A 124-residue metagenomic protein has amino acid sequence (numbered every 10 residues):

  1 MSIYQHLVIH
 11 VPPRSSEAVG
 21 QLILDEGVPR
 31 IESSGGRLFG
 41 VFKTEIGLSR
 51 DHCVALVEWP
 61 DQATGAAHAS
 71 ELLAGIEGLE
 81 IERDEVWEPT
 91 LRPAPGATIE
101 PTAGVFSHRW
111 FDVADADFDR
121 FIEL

Functional and structural regions predicted by a protein language model:
S2, H6-P13, T90-L124: Surface-exposed interaction/gating patches
S2-Q5, E17, R83-E85: Short amphipathic alpha-helical segments, especially helix-boundary/capping motifs
L7, A55-V57: Conserved RNP beta-strands of RNA recognition motif
R14, L48-D51, W59-E71, T98-P101 (+2 more regions): Glyoxalase I/VOC metalloenzyme domain signal
S15-F39, S70-E77, D117-L124: Short amphipathic alpha-helical segments
D25-P29, E58-D61, A74-G75, A103-S107: Short, low-complexity, polar/charged sequence segments that are solvent-exposed and flexible
P29-G35, T64-G65, R109-F111: Glycine-rich loops and low-complexity Gly/Arg-rich segments that provide flexible linkers or classic glycine-based
S34-H52, L73-G104, W110: Glycine-rich beta-strand-turn "strand-cap" elements at beta-sheet edges
